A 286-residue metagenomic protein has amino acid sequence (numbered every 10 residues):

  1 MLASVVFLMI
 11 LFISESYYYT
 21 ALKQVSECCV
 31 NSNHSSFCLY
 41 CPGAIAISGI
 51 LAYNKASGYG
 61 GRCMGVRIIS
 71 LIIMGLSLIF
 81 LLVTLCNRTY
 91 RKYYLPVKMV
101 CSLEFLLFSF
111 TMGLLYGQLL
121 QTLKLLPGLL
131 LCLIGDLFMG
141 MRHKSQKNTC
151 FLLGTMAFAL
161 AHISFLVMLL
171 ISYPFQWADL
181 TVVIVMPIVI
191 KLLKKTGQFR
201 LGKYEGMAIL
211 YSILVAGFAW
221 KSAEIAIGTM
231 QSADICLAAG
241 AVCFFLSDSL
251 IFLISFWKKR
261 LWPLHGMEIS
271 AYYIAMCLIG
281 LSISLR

Functional and structural regions predicted by a protein language model:
L2-I10: Extreme N-terminal basic, low-complexity initiation segments that serve as generic localization/processing leaders
A3, T20-A21, A44-A46, A52 (+1 more regions): Ala/Thr-enriched low-complexity intrinsically disordered regions
L8, Y18-Y19, H34-S35, L39: Short hydrophobic targeting helices and cationic amphipathic motifs that mediate membrane/organellar targeting
I10, Y18-L22, I50, A271: Short, low-complexity, intrinsically disordered N-terminal modules that encode targeting/processing signals
I10-I13, Y40, I50-Y53, G60: Short, positively charged and aromatic/hydrophobic N-terminal segments
Y17, S26-C29, G58: Targeting/processing segments of secretory and organellar proteins
C28-C29, C38-C41, C63: Cysteine-centered motifs
C63-R286: Polytopic alpha-helical membrane-helix bundles and their juxtamembrane interface segments in multi-pass membrane
